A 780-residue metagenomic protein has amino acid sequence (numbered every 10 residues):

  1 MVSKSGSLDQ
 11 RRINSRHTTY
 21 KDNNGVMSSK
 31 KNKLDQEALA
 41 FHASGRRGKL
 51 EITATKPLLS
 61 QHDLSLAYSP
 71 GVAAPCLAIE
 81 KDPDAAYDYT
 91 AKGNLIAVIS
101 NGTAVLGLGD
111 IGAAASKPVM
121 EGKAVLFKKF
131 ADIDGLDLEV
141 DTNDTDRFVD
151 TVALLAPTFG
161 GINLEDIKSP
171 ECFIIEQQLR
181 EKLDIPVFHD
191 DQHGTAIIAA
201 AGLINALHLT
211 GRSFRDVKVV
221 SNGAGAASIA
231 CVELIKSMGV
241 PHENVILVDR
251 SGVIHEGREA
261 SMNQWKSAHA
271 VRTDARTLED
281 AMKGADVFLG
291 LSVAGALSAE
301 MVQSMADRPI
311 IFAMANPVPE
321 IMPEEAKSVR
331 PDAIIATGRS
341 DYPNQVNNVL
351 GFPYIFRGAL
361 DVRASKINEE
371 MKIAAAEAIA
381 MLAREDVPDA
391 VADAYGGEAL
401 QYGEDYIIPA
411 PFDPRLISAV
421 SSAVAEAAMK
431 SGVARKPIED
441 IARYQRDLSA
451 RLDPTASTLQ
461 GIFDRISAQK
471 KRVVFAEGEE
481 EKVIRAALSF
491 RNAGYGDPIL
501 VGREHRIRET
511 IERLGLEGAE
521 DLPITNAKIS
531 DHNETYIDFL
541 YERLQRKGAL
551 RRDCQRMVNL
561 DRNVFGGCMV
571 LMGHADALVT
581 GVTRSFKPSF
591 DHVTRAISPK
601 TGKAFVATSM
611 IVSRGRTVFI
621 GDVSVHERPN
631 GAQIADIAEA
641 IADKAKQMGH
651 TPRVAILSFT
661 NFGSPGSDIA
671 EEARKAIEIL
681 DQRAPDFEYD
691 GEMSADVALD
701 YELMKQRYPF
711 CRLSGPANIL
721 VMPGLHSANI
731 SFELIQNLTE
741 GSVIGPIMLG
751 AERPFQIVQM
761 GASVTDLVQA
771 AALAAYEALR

Functional and structural regions predicted by a protein language model:
M27-V187, L382, E426-A427, A434 (+7 more regions): N-terminal ligand-binding/catalytic initiation module
A97-G107, G112, A196-A200, T210-K236: Glycine-rich adenosine-cofactor-binding loop
A114, D166-S213, R435-I438, Q445-R780: Anion-binding alpha/beta catalytic cores of soluble intermediary-metabolism enzymes, centered on
D146, R258-S304, L544-V570, L699-G715: A structured beta-alpha segment of the ubiquitous adenosine-cofactor-binding alpha/beta core
D190-D191, T210-R212, A313-S421, A425-S431 (+3 more regions): Adenosine-phosphate binding glycine-rich loop
N222, V240-W265: NAD(P)-binding Rossmann-fold cofactor-contacting core
M282, L289-L291, A296-V329, T337: Accessory "access/gating" subregions that flank catalytic or transport cores
